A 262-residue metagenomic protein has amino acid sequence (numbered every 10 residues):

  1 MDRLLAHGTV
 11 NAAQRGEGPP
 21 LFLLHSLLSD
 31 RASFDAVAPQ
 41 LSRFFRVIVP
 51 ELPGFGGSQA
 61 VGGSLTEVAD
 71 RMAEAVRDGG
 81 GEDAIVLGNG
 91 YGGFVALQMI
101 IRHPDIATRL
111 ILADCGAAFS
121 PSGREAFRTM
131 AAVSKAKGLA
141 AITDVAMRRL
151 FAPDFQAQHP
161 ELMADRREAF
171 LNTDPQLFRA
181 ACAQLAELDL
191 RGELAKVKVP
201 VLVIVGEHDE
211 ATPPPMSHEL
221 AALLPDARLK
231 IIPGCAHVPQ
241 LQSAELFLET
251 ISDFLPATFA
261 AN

Functional and structural regions predicted by a protein language model:
G8-Q59: Conserved HGGG/HGGXW glycine-rich cap/lid loop of the alpha/beta-hydrolase fold
E67-A84: Conserved acidic catalytic loop of the alpha/beta-hydrolase fold
G88, G92, A96: Gly/Ala-rich beta-loop-alpha elbow adjacent to hydrolase catalytic centers
L97-R102, I106-G138: Flexible "cap/lid" loop of the alpha/beta hydrolase fold
P121-E125, K137-A195: Conserved alpha/beta-hydrolase catalytic His-Asp/Glu region
V197, V203-V205, D209: Short beta-strand/loop motif that positions the catalytic acidic residue of the alpha/beta-hydrolase fold
H218-V238: Catalytic histidine neighborhood in serine/cysteine hydrolases with alpha/beta-hydrolase-type architecture
C235-L248: Catalytic histidine-centered segment of alpha/beta-hydrolase-like enzymes
